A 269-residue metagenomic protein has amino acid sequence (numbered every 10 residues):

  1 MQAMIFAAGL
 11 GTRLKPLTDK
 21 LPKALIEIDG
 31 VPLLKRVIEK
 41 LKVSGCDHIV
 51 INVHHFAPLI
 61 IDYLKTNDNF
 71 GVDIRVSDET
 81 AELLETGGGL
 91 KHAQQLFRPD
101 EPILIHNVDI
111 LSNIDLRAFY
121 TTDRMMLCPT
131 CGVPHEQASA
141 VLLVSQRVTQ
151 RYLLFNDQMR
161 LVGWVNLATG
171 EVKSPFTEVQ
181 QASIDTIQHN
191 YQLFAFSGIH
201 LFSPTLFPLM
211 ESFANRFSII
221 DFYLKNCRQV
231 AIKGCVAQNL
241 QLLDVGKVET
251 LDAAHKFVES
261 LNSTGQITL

Functional and structural regions predicted by a protein language model:
M1-D19, K42: N-terminal nucleotide-binding beta1-loop-alpha1 segment
Q2-I5, V31-N107, L116-A118, T130 (+2 more regions): Conserved N-terminal catalytic core of the sugar/cofactor nucleotidyltransferase
K20-L33: Short catalytic helix/loop segments, enriched in acidic residues and glycine and frequently bearing histidine
V53, D78, N107, I114 (+3 more regions): Short loop/edge segments at beta-strand edges and connector loops that shape dinucleotide/nucleotide cofactor-binding
E101-L104, L111, R117-P134, V148 (+1 more regions): Catalytic-core segments of class I nucleotidyltransferases/pyrophosphorylases that form NMP-activated intermediates
A140-D157: Short beta-strand-to-loop element that shapes/binds the nucleotide-sugar donor at the catalytic cleft/hinge
